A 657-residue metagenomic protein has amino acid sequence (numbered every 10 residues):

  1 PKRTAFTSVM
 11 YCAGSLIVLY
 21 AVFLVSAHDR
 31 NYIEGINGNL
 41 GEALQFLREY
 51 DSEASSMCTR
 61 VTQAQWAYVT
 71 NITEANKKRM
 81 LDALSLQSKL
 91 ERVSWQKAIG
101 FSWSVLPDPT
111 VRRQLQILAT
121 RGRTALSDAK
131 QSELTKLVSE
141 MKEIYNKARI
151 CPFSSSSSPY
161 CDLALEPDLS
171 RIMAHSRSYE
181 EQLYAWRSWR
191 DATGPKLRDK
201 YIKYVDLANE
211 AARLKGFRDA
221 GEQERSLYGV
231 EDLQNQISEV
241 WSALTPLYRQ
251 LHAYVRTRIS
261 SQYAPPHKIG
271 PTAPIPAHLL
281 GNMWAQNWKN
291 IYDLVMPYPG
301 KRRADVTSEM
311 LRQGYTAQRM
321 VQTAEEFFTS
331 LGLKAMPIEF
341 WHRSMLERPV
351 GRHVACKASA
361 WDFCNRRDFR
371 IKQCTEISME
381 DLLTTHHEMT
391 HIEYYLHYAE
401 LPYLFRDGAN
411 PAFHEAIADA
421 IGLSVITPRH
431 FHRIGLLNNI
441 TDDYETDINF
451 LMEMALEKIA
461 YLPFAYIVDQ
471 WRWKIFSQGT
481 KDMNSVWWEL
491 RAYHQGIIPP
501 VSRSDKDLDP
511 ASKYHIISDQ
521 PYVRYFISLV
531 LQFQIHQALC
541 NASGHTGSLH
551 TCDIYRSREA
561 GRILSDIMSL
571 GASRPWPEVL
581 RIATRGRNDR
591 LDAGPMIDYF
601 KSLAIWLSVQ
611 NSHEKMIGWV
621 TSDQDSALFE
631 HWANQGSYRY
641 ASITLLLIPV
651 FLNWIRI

Functional and structural regions predicted by a protein language model:
P1, C12, N653-I657: A positional/structural detector of protein chain ends, strongest at the extreme C-terminus and weakly at the extreme
Y11, Y20-I202, G221, K513-V523 (+5 more regions): N-terminal helix-rich structural modules
H28-A43, A75-N76, Q114-Q116, D219 (+9 more regions): C-terminal, non-catalytic "cap/extension" segments appended to globular domains
C161-R171, H175, E181-Y184, I202-K372 (+5 more regions): Active-site-proximal, well-structured secondary-structure segments within enzyme catalytic domains
F369-T385: Short pre-active-site segment immediately N-terminal to the catalytic Zn-binding motif
E380-L396, E415-D419: Active-site recognition of the HExxH zinc-binding catalytic motif
A412-I426, L529: An active-site-proximal "capping" alpha-helix that borders the catalytic cofactor pocket
Q635-I657: Cleavable C-terminal sorting propeptides in eukaryotic secreted/cell-surface proteins
